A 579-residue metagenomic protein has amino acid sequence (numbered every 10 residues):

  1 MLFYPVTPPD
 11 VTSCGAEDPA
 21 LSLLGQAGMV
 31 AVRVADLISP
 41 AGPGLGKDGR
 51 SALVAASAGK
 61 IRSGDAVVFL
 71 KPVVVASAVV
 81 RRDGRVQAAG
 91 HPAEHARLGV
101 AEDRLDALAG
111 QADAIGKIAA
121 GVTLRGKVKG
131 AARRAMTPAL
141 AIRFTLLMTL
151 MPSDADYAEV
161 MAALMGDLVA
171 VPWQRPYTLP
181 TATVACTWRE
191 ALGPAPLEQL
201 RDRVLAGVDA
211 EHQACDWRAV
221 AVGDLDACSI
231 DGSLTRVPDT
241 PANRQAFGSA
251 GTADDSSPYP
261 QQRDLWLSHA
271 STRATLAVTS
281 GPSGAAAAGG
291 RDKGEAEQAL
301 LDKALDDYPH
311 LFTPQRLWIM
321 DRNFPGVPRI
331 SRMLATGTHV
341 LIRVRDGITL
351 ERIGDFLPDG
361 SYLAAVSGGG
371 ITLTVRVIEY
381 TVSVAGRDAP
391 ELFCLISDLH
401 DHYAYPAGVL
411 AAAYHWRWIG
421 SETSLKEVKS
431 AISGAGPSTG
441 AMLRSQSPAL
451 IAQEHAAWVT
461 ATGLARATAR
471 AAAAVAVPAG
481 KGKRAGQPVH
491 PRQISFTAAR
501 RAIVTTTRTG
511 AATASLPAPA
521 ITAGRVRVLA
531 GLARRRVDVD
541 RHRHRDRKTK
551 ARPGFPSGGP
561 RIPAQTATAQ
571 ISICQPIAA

Functional and structural regions predicted by a protein language model:
L2, A35, K60, D65-A119 (+7 more regions): Single, function-defining residue in the core of a domain
L24: Conserved catalytic cores of phosphodiester-cleaving nucleases, focusing on short active-site segments
D156-W173: DNA-recognition alpha helix
Q174-A191: Major-groove recognition helix of helix-turn-helix-like DNA-binding domains
C186-S268: Active-site-proximal, Lys/Arg-enriched surface segment that forms a nucleic-acid-binding/basic interface patch
